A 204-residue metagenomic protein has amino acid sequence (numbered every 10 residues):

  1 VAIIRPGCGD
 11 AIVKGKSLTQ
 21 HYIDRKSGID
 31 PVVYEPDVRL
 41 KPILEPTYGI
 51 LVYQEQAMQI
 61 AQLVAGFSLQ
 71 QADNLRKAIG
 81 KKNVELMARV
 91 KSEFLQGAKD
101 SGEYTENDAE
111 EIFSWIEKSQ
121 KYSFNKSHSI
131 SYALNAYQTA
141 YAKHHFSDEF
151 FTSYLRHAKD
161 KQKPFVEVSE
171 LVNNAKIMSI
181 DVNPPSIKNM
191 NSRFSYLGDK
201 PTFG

Functional and structural regions predicted by a protein language model:
V1-G204: Noncatalytic, beta-rich nucleic-acid-contacting surfaces in large DNA/RNA-processing enzymes
